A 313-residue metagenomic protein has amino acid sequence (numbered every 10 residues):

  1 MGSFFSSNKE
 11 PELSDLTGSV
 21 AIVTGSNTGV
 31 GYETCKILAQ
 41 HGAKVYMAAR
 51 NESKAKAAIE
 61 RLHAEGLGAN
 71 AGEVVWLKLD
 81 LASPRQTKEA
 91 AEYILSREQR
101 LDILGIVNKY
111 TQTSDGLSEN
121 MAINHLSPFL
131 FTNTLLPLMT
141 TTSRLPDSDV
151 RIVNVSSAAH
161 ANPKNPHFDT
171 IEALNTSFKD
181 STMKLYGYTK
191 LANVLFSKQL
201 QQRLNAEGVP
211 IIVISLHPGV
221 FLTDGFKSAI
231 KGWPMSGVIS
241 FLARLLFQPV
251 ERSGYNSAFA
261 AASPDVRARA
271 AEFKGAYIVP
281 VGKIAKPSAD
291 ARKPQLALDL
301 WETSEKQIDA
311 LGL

Functional and structural regions predicted by a protein language model:
M1-T17, P287, A291-L313: Intracellular terminal tails of multi-pass secondary transporters
S3-K227, L311: Rossmann-fold NAD(P)H-dependent dehydrogenase/reductase core
M47, L79, L245, A289-R292: Pocket-edge positions in alpha/beta enzyme catalytic cores
T87, S240-A285, P294-L296: C-terminal helical subdomain
S96, A262-D265, D309: Residues at helix-coil transition
L174-M183, G237-F241, V281-A285: Short glycine/proline-rich turn/loop motifs
A229-M235: Mobile gating loops/cap/lid regions near enzyme active sites that modulate substrate access
